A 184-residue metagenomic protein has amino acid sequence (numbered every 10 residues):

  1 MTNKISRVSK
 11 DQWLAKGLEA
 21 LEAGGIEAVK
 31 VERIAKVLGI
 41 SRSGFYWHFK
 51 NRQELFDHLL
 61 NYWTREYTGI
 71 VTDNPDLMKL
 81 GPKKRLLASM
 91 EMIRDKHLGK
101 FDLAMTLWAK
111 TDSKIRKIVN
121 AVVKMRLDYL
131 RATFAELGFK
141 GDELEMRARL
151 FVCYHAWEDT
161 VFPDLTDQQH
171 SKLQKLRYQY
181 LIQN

Functional and structural regions predicted by a protein language model:
M1-V8: N-terminal intrinsically disordered/low-complexity leader segments
D11, A15, K100-L103: Short alpha-helical elements of helix-turn-helix
Q12, K16, A20-E54, H58: Helix-turn-helix
K16-G24, E66, I70-N74, M105 (+1 more regions): Solvent-exposed, amphipathic alpha-helical segments
L21, F56-W63, I70, I118-V119: Alpha-helical DNA-contacting segments of helix-turn-helix folds
H58, T72-G99, R147-F151: Hydrophobic alpha-helical connector segments
T68, D95-A104, S113-G138, M146-R149: Amphipathic alpha-helical packing segments from all-alpha helical-bundle domains
R116-N120, A135-N184: Hydrophobic/aromatic-rich alpha-helical bundle segments in the mid-to-C-terminal region
